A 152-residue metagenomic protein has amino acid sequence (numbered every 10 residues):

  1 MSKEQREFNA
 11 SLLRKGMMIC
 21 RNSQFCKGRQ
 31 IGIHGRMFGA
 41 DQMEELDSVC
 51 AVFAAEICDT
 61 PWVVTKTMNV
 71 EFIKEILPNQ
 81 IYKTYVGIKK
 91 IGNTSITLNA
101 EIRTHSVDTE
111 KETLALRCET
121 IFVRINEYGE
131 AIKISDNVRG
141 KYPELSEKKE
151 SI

Functional and structural regions predicted by a protein language model:
K3, N9-S11, C20-R21, L77-P78 (+1 more regions): HotDog/MaoC-like acyl-thioester-processing domains
R14-G28: Short amphipathic
S23-K27, E71, I121-V123: Generic structural detector for well-ordered beta-strands
F25, G35, G129: GIY-YIG nuclease signature motif recognition
Q30-D47: A conserved, well-ordered hydrophobic junction motif at loop->secondary-structure transitions
E45-V49, R139-G140: Residue-level detector of alpha-helical segments with a strong bias toward transmembrane helices and their helix-loop
S48-T97, T113-C118: Hydrophobic beta-strand-centered segment that forms part of the acyl-chain substrate-binding groove
